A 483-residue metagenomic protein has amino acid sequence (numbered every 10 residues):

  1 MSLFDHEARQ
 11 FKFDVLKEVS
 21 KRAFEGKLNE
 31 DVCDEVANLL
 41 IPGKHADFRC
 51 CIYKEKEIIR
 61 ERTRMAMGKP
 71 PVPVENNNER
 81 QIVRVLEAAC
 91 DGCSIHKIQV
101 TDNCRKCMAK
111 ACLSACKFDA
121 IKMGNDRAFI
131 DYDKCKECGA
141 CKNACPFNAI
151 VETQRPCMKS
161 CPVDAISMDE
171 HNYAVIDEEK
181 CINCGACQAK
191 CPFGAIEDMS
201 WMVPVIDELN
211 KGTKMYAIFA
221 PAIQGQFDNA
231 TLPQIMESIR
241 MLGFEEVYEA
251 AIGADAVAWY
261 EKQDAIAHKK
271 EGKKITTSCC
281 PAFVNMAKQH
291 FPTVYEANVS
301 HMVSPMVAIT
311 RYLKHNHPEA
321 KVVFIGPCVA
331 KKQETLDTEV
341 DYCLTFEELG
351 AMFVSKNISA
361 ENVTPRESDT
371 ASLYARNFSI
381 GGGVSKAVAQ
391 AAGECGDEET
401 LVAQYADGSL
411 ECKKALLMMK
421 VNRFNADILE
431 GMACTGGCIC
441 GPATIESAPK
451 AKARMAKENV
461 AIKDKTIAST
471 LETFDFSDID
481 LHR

Functional and structural regions predicted by a protein language model:
M1-G68, D198-R483: Iron-sulfur-associated redox domains of electron-transfer enzymes in respiratory and anaerobic energy metabolism
E75-T101, F118-D119: N-terminal [4Fe-4S]-dependent radical SAM core
L86-K97, C107-C112, C138-C141, C184-C187 (+2 more regions): Cysteine-cluster motifs in flexible loop/terminal segments that predominantly coordinate metals
C93-Q99, K122-R127, M168, A186 (+3 more regions): Gly-rich Lys/Arg/Thr-decorated short loops/hinges at beta-loop-alpha junctions or inter-strand turns that position
C107, K136, E152, I182 (+3 more regions): Residue-level recognition of alpha-helix initiation/capping sites
A109-Y132, A140-D177, I182, A186-W201 (+1 more regions): Iron-sulfur cluster-binding cysteine motifs and their immediate structural context in ferredoxin-like electron-transfer
